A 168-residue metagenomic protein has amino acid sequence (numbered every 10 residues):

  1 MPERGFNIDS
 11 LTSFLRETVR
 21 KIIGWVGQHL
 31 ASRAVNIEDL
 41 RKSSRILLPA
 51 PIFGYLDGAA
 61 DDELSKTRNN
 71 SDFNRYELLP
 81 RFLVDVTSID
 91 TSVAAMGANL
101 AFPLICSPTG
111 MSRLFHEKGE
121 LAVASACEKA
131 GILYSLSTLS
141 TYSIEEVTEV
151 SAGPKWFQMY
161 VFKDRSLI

Functional and structural regions predicted by a protein language model:
P2-G97: An N-cap/entry alpha-helix motif that binds or orients negatively charged groups
P49, C106, C127: Conserved, mostly hydrophobic/aromatic
D61-L64, L114-G119: A structural motif shared across PLP-dependent enzymes of the aminotransferase-like
N70, N74, A124-E128, T148-E149: Surface-exposed amphipathic alpha-helices with a cationic face
L104-S107, Y134-L136, K155-M159: Hydrophobic faces of well-ordered beta-strands that scaffold small-molecule active sites in alpha/beta enzyme cores
P108-L114: Glycine-rich phosphate/pyrophosphate-binding beta-alpha loops
H116-E120, L136-A152, F162-I168: Active-site-adjacent beta->alpha loops and helix N-cap segments on the catalytic face of soluble alpha/beta enzymes
